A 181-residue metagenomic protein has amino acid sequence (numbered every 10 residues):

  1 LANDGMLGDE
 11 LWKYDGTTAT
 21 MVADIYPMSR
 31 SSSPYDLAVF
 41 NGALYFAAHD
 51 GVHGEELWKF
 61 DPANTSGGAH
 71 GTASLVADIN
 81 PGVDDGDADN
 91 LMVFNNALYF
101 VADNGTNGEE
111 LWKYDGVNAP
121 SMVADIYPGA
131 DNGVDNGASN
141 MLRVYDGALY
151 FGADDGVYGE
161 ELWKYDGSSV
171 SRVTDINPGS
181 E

Functional and structural regions predicted by a protein language model:
L1-E181: Feature 14080 marks short, conserved micro-sites in well-ordered regions that are central to protein function
